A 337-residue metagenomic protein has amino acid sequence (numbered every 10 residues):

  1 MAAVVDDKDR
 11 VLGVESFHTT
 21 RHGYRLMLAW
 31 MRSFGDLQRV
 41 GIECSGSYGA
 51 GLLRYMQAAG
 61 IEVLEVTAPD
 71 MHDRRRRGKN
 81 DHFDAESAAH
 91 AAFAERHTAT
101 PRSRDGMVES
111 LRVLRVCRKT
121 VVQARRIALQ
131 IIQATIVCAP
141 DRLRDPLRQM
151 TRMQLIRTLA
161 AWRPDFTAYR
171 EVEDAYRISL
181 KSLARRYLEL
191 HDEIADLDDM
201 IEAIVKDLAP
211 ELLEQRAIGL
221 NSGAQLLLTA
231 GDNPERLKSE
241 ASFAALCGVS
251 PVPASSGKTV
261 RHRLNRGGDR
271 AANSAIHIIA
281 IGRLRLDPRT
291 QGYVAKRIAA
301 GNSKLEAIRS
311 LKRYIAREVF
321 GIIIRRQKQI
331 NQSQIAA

Functional and structural regions predicted by a protein language model:
M1-A337: A detector of single, family-specific signature residues that are central to catalytic or substrate-handling motifs
